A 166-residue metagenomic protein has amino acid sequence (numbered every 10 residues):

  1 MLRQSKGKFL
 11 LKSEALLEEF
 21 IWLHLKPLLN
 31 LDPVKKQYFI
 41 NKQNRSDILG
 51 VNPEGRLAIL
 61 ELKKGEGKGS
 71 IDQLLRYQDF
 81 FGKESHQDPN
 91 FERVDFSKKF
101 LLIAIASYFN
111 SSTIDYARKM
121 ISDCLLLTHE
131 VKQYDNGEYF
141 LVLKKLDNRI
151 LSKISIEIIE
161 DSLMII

Functional and structural regions predicted by a protein language model:
M1-I166: Charged, terminal alpha-helix-loop-beta segments that serve as non-catalytic nucleic-acid engagement and/or assembly
